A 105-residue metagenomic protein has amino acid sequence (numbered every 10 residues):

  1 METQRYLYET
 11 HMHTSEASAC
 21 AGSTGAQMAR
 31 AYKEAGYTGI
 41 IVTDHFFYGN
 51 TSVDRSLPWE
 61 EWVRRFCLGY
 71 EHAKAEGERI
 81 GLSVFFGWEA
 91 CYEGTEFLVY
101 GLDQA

Functional and structural regions predicted by a protein language model:
E2-A105: A metal-dependent hydrolase metal-coordination microenvironment
